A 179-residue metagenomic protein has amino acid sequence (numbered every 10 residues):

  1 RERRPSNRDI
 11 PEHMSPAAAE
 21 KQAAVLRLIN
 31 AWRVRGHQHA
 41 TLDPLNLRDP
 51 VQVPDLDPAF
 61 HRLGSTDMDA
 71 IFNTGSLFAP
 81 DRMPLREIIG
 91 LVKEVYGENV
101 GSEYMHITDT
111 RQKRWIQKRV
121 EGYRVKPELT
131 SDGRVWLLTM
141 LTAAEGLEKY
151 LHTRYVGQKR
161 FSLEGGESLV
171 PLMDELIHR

Functional and structural regions predicted by a protein language model:
R1-L169: Extended, charge-enriched "interface" segments that sit outside catalytic cores
L169-R179: A short acidic-Thr-Gly-centered motif at the start of a beta-strand
